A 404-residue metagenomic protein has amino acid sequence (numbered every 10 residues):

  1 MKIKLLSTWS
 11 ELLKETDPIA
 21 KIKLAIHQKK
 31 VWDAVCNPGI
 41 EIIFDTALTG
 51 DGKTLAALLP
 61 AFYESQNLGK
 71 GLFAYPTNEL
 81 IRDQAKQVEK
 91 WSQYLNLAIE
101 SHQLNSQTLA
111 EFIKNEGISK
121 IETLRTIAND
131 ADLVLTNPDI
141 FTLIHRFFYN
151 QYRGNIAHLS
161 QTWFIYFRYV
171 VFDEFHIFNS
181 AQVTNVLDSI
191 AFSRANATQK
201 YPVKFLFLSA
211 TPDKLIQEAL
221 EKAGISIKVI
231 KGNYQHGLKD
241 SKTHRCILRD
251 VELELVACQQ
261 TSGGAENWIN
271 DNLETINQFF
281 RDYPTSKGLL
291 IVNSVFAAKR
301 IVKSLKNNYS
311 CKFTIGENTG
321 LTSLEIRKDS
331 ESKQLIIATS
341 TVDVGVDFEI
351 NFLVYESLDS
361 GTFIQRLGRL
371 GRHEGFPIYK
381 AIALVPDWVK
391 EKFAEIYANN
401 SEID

Functional and structural regions predicted by a protein language model:
M1-D404: N-terminal helicase ATP-binding lobe
